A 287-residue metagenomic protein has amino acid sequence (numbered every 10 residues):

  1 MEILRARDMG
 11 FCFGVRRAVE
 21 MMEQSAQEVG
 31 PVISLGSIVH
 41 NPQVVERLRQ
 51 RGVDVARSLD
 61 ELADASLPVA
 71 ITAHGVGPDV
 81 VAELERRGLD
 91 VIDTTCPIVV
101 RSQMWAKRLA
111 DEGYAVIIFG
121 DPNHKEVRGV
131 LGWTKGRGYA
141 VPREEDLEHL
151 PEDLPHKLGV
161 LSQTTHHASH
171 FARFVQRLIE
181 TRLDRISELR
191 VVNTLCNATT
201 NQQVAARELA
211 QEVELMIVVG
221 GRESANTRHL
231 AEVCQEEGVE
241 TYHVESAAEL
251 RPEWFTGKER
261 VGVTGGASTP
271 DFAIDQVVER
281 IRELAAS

Functional and structural regions predicted by a protein language model:
M1-S287: The feature marks the mature, well-folded catalytic cores of soluble enzymes
